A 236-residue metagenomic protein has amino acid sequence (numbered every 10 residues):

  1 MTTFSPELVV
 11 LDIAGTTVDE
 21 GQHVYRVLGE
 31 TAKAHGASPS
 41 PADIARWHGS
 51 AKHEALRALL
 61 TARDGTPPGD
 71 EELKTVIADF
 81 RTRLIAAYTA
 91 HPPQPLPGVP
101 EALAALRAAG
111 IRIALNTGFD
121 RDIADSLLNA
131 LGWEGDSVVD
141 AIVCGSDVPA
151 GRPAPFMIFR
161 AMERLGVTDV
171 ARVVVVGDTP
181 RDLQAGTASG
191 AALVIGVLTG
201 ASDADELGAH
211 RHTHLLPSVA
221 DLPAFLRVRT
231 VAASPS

Functional and structural regions predicted by a protein language model:
M1-E7, A104, D120-D122, S126-S236: Asp-based, Mg2+/Mn2+-dependent phosphohydrolase catalytic module
T2-A109, D125: N-terminal helical cap/lid subdomain that shapes the substrate entry/recognition surface in HAD-like hydrolases
V10, T17, P95, I113 (+3 more regions): Conserved SAM-binding loop
D12, T117-F119: Conserved phosphate-coupling serine/threonine residues in phosphotransfer and NTP-handling enzymes
T16-T17, L84, A90-H91, I113 (+3 more regions): A generic structural signal for short
D19-E20, H48, L115-N116, G177 (+1 more regions): Small/polar loops that bind or transfer phosphate-bearing groups
A51, A90-Q94, F119, E134 (+1 more regions): Residue-level signal for short amphipathic helical patches enriched in basic/charged and nearby hydrophobic residues
P95, N116, A150: Residue-level marker of regulatory loop/turn positions in helix-turn-helix DNA-binding domains and in histidine
